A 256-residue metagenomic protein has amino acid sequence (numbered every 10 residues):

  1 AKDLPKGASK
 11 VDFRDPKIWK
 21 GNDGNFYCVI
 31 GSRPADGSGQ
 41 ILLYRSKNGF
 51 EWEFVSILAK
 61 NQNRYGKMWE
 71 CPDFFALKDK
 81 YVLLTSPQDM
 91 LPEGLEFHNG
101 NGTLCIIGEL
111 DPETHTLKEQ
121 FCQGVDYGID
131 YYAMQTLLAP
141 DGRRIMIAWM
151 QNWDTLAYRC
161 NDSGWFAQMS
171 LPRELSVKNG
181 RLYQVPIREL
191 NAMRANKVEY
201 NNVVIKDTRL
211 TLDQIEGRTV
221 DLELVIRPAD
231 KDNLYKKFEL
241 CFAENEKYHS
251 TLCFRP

Functional and structural regions predicted by a protein language model:
A1-K20, E53-D73, M90, T114-Y131 (+3 more regions): Surface loop/turn signatures of beta-propeller and other carbohydrate-active proteins
A8, R33-A35, G94-G100, S163-F166: Short consensus segments that form the blades of beta-propeller domains, in both extracellular/periplasmic
K20-G24, A76-D79, A139-G142: Residue-level detector of Asp-centered blade-edge/turn motifs that repeat once per structural unit in beta-propeller
R33-D36, Q88-L91, W153-D154: Short glycine/acidic-enriched loop and turn motifs that connect beta-strands
G37-L42, L91-I107: Structural motif
L43-G49, L175: Conserved Ser/Thr-centered positions that define the repeating blades of beta-propeller domains
K47-F50, D111-E113: Short loop/turn segments that connect beta-strands within beta-propeller blades
N101-D130, Q135-P256: Beta-rich accessory regions
